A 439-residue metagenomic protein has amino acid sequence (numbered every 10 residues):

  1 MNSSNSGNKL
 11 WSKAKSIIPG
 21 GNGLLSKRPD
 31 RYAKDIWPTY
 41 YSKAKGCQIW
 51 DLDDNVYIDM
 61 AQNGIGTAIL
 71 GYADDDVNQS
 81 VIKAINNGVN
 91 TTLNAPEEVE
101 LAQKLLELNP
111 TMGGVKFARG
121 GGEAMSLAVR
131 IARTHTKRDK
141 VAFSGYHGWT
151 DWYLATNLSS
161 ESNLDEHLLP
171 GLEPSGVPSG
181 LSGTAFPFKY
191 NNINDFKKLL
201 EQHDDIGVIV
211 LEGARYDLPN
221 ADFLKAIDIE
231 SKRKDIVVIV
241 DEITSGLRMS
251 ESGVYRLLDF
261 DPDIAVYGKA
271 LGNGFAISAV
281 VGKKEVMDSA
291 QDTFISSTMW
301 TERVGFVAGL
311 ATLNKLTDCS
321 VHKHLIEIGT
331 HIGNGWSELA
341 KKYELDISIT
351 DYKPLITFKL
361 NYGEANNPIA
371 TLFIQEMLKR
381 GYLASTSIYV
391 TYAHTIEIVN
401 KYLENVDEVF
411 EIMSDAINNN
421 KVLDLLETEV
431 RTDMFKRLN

Functional and structural regions predicted by a protein language model:
N2-K43: Active-site-adjacent loop/helix segments that line or gate small-molecule/cofactor pockets in enzymes
V56-R138: Glycine-rich loop-to-alpha-helix module at the N-terminal edge of alpha/beta enzyme cores
Q103-D205, D228, T330: PLP-dependent aspartate aminotransferase-fold enzymes
N192-K198, G213-V237: Active-site core of PLP-dependent enzymes with the aminotransferase class I/II
D259-A290, T301-A308: Active-site PLP attachment segment
T312-N334: Structural signature of PLP-dependent enzymes
T317-C319, K379-N439: PLP-dependent enzyme catalytic core of the Aspartate aminotransferase-like
T330-G333, A340-I374, L425-N439: Conserved PLP-binding catalytic core of the aspartate aminotransferase-like
